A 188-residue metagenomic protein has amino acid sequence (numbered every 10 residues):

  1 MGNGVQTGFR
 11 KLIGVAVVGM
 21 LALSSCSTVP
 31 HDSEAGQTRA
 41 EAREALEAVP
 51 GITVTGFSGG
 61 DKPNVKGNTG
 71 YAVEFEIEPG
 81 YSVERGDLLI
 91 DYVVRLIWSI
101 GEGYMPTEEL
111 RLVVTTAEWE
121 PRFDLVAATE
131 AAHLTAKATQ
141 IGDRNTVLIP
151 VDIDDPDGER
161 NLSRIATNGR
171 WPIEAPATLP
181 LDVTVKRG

Functional and structural regions predicted by a protein language model:
G2-I13: Bacterial N-terminal signal peptides that target proteins for export
A22-S25: C-terminal motif of bacterial Sec signal peptides marking the signal peptidase cleavage site
S27-P30: Bacterial signal peptide processing site
E34-G56: Post-signal peptide N-terminal segment of mature Sec-exported envelope proteins
R39-R43, E84-M105: Short, non-transmembrane amphipathic alpha-helical segments
A48-E76: Short edge beta-strands and adjacent turn/loop segments
T53-G59, Y104-V113: Short beta-strand elements
R111-G188: Polar/charged, Gly/Pro-rich intrinsically disordered segments
